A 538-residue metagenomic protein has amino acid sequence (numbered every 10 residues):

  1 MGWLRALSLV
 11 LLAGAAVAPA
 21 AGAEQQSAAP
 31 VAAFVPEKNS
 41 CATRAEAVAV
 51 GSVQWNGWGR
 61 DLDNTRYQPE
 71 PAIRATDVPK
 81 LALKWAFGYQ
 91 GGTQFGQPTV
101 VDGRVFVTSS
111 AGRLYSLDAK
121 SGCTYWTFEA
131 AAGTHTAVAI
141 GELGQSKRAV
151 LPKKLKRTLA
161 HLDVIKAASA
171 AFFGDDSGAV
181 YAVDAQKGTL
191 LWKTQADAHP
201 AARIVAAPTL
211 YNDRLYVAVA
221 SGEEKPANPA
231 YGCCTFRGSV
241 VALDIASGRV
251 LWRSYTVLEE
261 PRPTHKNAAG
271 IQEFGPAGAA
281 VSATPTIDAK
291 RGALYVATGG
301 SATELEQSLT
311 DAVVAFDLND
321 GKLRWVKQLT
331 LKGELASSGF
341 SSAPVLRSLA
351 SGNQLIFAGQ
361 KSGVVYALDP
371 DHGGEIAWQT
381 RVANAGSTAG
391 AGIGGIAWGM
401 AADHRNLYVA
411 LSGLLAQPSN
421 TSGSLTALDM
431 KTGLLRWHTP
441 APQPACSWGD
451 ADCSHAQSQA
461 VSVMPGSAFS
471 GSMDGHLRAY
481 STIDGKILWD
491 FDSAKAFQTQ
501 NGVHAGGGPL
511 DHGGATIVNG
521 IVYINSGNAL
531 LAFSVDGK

Functional and structural regions predicted by a protein language model:
A6-A16: Bacterial N-terminal signal peptides
A15-A32: C-terminal region of N-terminal signal peptides and the immediate post-cleavage residues of exported proteins
S27-L83, P261: Blade/loop signatures of beta-propeller domains
I73-Q90, L114-T134, I140-A202, Y211-L215 (+5 more regions): Extracytoplasmic/lumenal domain signature
A206-A207: Extracytoplasmic mature domains of secreted/periplasmic and thylakoid-lumen proteins
